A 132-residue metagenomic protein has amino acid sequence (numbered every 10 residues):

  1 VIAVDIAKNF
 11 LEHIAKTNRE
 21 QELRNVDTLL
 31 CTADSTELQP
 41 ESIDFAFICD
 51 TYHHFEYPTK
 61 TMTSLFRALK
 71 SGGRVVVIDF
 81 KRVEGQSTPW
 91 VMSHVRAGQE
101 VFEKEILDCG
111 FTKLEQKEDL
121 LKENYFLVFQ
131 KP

Functional and structural regions predicted by a protein language model:
V1-T36: Class I SAM-dependent methyltransferase SAM/SAH-binding core
I6-F10, P58-T61, G98, F102-E105: Stable alpha-helical elements in mature extracytoplasmic
A7, I43, S87, V101 (+1 more regions): Glycine-rich phosphate-binding loops of nucleotide-dependent enzymes
T36-A46: A short acidic, Gly/Pro-enriched loop at the edge of an enzyme's catalytic core that lines a small-molecule cofactor
D44-T59: A short SAM/SAH-binding and catalytic strip from SAM-dependent methyltransferases
T59-R74: A short glycine-rich, Lys/Arg-flanked "PGG" loop and its adjoining helix->strand segment in the class I
R74-E103: Conserved class I S-adenosyl-L-methionine
L114-P132: Core SAM-dependent methyltransferase catalytic element
